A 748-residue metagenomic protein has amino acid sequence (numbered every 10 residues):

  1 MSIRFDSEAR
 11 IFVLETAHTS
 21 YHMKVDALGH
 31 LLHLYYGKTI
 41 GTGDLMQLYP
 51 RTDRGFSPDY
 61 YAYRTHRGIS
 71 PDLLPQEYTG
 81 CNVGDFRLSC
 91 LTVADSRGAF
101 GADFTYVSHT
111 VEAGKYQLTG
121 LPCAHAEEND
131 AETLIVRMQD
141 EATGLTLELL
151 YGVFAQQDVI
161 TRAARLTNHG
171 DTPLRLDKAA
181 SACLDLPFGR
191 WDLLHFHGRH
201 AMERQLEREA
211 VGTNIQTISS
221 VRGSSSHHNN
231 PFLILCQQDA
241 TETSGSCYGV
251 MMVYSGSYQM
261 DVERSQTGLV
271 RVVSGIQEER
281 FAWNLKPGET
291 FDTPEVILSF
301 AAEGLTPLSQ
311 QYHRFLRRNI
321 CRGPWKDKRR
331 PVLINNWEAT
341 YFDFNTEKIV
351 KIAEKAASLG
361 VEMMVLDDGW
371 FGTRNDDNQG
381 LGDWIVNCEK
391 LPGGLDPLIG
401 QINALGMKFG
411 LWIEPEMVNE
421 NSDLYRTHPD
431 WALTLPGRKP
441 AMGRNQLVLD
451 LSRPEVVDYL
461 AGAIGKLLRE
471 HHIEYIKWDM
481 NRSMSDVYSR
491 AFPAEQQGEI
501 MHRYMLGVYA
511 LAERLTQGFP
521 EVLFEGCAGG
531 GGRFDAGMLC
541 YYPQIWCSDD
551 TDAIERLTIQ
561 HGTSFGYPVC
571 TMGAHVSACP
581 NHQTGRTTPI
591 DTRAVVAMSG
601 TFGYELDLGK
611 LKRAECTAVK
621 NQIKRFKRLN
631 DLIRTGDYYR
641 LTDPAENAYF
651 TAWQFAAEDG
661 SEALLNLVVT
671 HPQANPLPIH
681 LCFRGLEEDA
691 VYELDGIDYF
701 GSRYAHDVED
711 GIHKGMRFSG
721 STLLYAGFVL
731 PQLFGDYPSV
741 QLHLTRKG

Functional and structural regions predicted by a protein language model:
F5, R10-V13, A17, Y21 (+3 more regions): Polysaccharide-binding surfaces and accessory modules of carbohydrate-active proteins
H18, A164, G288, I334 (+7 more regions): Conserved, mostly hydrophobic/aromatic
D72-L73, E77-K115, E242-S257, F300-P324 (+4 more regions): Glycine-rich, aromatic-flanked loop segments that form ligand/cofactor-binding clefts across common enzyme folds
G101-Y106, W283-A302, Y737-T745: Short Pro-Gly-centered flexible turn/kink motifs
E242, P644-E687: Carbohydrate-binding surface patches
W325-G462, Y475: Aromatic-lined carbohydrate-binding/catalytic grooves of carbohydrate-active enzymes
N419-D458, H502-G609: Glycan-recognition surfaces
H671-G748: C-terminal beta-sandwich/jelly-roll accessory domains of carbohydrate-active enzymes
